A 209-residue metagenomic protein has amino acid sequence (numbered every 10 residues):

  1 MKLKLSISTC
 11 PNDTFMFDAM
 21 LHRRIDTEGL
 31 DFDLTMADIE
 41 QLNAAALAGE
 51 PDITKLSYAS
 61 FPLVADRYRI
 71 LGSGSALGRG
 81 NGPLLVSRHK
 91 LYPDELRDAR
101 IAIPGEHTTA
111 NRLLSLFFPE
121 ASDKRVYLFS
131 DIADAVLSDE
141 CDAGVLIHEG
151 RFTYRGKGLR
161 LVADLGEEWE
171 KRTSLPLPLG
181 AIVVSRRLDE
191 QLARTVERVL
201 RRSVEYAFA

Functional and structural regions predicted by a protein language model:
M1-A76, S87, R100, E205-A209: N-terminal hydrophobic or amphipathic helices and topogenic motifs
K2-R23, G82-D142, E149: Bilobed "Venus flytrap"/periplasmic-binding protein-like clamshell domains and structurally analogous long
D33-A37, K124-Y127, V162: General small-molecule cofactor/ligand-binding pocket signal
A46, K55, V126, G144-L146: A structural signal for short, well-ordered beta-strand segments and their strand-loop junctions that often border
L63-A65, L114, T153-G156: Short loop/helix-cap segments at secondary-structure boundaries that form the rim of catalytic
Y68-G72, S122-D123, G158-V162: Active-site regions of enzymes building and remodeling cell-envelope glycoconjugates
I70-P93, W169-R187: Hydrophobic/proline-rich hinge and linker segments of small-molecule sensing/allosteric domains, predominantly
L128-A209: Pocket-lining segment of extracytoplasmic ligand-binding domains
